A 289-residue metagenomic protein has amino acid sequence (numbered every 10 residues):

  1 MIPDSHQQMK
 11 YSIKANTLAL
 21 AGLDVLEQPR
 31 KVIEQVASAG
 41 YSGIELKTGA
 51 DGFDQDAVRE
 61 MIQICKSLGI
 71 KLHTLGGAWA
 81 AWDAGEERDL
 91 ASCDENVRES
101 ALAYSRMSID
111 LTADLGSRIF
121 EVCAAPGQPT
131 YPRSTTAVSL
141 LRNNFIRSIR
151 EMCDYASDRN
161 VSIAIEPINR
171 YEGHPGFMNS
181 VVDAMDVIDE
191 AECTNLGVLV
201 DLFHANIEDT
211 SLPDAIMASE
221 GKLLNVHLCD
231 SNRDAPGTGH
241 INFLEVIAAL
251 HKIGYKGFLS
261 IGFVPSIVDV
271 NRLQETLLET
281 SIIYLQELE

Functional and structural regions predicted by a protein language model:
M1-S117, S139, S157, C193 (+2 more regions): N-terminal pre-domain/capping segments
H6, A15, G43-I44, L75 (+1 more regions): Acidic/histidine-rich catalytic cores of soluble enzymes
A15, T48, W79, A124 (+3 more regions): Residues that line or immediately flank small-molecule/substrate-binding pockets and catalytic motifs
L20-E27, L46-E60, Q128-T130, Y171-F177 (+3 more regions): Acidic-and-aromatic substrate-binding clefts and catalytic sites of carbohydrate-active enzymes
E27-R30, S67, R88-G197: Active-site acidic/histidine proton-transfer and metal-coordination neighborhood in alpha/beta enzyme cores
G43, I119, N225, G257-F258: Residues at the N-termini of beta-strands
L140, E245-E289: C-terminal appended segment following the main domain
